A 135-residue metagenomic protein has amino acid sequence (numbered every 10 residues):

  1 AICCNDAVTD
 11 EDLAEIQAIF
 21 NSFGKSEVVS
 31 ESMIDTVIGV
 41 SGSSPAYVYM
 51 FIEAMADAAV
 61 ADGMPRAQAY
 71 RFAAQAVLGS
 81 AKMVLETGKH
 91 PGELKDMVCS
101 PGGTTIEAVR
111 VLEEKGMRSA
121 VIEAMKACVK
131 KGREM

Functional and structural regions predicted by a protein language model:
A1-T36, Y49-E86, K131: Internal alpha-helical scaffold of NAD(P)-dependent oxidoreductase catalytic cores
S44: Aromatic-residue-lined binding/catalytic grooves and analogous aromatic/hydrophobic interfacial grooves in multimeric
A74-M135: NAD(P)-dependent Rossmann-like dehydrogenase/reductase catalytic/cofactor-binding core
